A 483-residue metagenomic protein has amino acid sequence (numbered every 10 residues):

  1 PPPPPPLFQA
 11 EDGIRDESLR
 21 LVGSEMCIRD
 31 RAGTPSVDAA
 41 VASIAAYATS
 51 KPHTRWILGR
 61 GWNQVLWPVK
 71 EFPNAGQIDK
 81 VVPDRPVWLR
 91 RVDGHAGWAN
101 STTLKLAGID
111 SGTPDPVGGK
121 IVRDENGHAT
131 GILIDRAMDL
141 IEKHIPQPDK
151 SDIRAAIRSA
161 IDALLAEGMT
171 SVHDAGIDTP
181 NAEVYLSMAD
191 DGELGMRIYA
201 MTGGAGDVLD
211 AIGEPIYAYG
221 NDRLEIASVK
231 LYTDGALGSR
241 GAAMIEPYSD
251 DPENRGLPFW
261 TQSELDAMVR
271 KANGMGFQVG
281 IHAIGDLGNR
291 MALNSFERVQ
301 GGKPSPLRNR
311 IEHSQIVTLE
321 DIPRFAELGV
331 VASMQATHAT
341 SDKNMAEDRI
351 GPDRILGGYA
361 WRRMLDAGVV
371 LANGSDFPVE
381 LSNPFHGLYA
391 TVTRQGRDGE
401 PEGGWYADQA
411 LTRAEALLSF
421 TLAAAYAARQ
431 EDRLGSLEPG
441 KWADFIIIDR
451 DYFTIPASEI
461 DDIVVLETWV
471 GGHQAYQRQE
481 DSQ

Functional and structural regions predicted by a protein language model:
P2, E11-E17, L21-I28: Short, small-residue-biased leader/transition segments that mark boundaries at the very start of proteins
D16, G76, R362: Active-site phosphate/pyrophosphate- and oxyanion-stabilizing loops and adjacent acidic/basic residues in soluble
S24-E25, R29-G213, A227, L231-G288 (+5 more regions): Divalent metal-binding segments
A189, I216-N221, A326-E327: Acidic (Asp/Glu)-rich catalytic clusters
V269-G280, I284-N309, H313-S314, L319-P323 (+4 more regions): His/Asp/Glu-enriched, well-ordered alpha-helical/loop segment that forms or immediately abuts the divalent-metal
V331: Ligand-binding beta-strand-loop-alpha-helix segment within the catalytic cores of soluble metabolic enzymes
